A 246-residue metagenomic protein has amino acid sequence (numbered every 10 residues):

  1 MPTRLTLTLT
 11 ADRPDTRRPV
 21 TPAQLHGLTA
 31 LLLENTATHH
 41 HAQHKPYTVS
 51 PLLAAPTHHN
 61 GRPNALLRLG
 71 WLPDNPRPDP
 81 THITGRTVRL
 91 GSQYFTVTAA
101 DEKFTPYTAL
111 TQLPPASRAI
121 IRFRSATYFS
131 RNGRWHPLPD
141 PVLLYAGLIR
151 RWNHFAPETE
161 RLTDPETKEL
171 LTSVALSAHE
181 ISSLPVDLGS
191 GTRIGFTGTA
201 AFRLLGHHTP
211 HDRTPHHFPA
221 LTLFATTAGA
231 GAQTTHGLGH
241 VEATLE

Functional and structural regions predicted by a protein language model:
M1-E246: RNA-interacting cores
